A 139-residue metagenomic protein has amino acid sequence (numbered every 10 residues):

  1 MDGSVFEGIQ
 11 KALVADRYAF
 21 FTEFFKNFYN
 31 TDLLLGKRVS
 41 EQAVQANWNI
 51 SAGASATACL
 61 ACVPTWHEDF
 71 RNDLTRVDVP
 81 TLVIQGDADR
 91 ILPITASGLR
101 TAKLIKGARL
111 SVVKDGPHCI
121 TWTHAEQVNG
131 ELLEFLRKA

Functional and structural regions predicted by a protein language model:
M1-A15: Flexible "cap/lid" loop of the alpha/beta hydrolase fold
K11-T75: Conserved alpha/beta-hydrolase catalytic His-Asp/Glu region
R71-N72, L99-R100, E126: Active-site phosphate/pyrophosphate- and oxyanion-stabilizing loops and adjacent acidic/basic residues in soluble
V77, V83-Q85, D89: Short beta-strand/loop motif that positions the catalytic acidic residue of the alpha/beta-hydrolase fold
D78-V79, G107: Active-site acidic short loop of glycosyltransferases
D87-R90, D115-P117: Acidic beta-to-alpha connecting loop that harbors the catalytic carboxylate
R90-S97: Conserved alpha/beta-hydrolase "acid-adjacent" motif
I105-A139: Catalytic active-site module of serine/aspartate enzymes centered on a nucleophile-bearing elbow/loop
